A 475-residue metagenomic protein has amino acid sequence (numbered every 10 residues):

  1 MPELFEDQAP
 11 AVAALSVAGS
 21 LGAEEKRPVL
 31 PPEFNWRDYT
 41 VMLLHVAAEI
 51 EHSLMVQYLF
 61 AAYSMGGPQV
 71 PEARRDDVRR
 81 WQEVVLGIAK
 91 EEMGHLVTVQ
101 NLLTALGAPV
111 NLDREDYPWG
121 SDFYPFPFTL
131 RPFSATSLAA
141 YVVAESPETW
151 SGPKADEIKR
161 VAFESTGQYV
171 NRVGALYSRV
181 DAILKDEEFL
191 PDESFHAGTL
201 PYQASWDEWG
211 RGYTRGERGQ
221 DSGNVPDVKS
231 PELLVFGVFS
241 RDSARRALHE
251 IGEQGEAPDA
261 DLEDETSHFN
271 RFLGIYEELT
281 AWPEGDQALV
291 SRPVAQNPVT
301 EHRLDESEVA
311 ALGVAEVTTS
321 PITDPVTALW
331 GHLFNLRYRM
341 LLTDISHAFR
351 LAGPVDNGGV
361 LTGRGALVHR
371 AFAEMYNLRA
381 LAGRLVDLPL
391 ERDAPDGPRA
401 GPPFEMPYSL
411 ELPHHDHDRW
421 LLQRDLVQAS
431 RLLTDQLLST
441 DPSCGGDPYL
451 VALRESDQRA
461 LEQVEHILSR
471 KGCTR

Functional and structural regions predicted by a protein language model:
M1-R475: Non-heme di-metal
